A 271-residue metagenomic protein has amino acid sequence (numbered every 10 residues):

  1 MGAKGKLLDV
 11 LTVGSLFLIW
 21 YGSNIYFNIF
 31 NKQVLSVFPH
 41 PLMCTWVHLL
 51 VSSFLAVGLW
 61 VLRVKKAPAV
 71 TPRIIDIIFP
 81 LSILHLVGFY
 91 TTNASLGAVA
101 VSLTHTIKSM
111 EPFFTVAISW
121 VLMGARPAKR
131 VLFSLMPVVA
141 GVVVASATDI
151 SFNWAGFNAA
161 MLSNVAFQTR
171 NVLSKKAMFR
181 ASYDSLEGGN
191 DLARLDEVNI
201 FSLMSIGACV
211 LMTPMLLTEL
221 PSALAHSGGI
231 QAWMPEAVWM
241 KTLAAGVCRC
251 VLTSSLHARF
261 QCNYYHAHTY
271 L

Functional and structural regions predicted by a protein language model:
M1-L271: Polytopic endomembrane small-metabolite transporters, centered on the Drug/Metabolite Transporter
